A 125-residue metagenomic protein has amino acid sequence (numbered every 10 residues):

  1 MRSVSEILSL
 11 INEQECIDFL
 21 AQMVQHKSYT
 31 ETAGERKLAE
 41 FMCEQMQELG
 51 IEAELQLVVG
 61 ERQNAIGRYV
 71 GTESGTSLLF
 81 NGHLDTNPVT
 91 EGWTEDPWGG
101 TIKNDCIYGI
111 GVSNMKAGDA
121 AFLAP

Functional and structural regions predicted by a protein language model:
R2-V112: Acidic/His- and Gly-rich active-site-bordering loop/insert found across diverse amide/peptide-bond hydrolases
G111-P125: Active-site alpha-helical elements of protease catalytic centers
